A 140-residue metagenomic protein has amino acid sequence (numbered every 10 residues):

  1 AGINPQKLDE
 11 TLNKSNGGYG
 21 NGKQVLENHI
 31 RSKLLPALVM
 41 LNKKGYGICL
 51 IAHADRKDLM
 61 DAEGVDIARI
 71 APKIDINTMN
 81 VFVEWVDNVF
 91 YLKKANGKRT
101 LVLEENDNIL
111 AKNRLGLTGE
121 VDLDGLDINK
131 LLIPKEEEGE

Functional and structural regions predicted by a protein language model:
A1-N80: P-loop NTPase motor core
M40, D55-E140: Conserved GTP-binding G-domain of TRAFAC-class P-loop NTPases and closely related GTPase folds
